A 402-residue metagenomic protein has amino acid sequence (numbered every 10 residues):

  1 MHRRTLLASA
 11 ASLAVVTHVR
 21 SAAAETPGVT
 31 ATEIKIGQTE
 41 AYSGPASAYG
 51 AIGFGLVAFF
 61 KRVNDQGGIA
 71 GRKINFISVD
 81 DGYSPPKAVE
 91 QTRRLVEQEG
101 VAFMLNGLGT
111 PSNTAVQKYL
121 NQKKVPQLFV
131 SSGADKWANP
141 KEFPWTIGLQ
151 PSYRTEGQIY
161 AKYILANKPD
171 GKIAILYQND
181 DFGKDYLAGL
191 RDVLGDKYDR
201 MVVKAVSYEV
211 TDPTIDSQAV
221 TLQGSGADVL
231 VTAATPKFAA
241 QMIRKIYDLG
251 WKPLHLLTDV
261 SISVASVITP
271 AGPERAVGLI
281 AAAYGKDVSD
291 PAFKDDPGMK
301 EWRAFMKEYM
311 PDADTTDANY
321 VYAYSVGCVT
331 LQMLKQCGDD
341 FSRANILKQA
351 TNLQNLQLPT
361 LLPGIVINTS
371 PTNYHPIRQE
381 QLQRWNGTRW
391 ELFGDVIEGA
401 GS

Functional and structural regions predicted by a protein language model:
M1-T17: N-terminal secretory signal peptides and thylakoid transit peptides that target proteins across membranes
A23-I36, A70-K73, L165-D170: Immediate post-signal peptide segment of exported/extracytoplasmic ligand-binding proteins
G28-V29, G37-V57, V79-P86, L108-G109 (+4 more regions): Extracytoplasmic "Venus flytrap"
A48-F54, Q66-N139, L149, S207-D216 (+1 more regions): Beta-alpha junction/loop-to-helix N-cap segments that form part of ligand/metal-binding clefts
D81, L128, D135-A138, V210-T211 (+3 more regions): Venus flytrap/periplasmic-binding-protein-like
P86-E90, D135-A138, F143-G250, A292-P297: Extracellular/periplasmic Venus flytrap/periplasmic-binding protein
I246-Y322, V396-A400: Extracellular/periplasmic periplasmic-binding protein-like sensory domains
E308-V321, L331-W390: Segments of small-molecule ligand-sensing domains
